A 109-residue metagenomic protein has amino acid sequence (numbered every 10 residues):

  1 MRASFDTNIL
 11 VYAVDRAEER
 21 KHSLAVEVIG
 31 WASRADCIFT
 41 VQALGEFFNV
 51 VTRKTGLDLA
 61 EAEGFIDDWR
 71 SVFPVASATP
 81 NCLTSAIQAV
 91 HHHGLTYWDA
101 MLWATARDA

Functional and structural regions predicted by a protein language model:
M1-F39, K54-D67: Short, well-structured N-terminal submotif of metal-dependent ribonuclease cores
F5, F39-V41, S77, Y97: Short beta-strand scaffold positions
A32-A35, S71-V72, H93: Structured helix-beta-strand junction loops
F48-N49, R70, I87: Amphipathic alpha-helical segments within well-ordered protein domains
N49-R53, R107: Short glycine/serine- and small hydrophobic-enriched flexible loop segments
P74-A109: Active-site neighborhoods of divalent-metal-dependent phosphate/nucleic-acid chemistry enzymes
